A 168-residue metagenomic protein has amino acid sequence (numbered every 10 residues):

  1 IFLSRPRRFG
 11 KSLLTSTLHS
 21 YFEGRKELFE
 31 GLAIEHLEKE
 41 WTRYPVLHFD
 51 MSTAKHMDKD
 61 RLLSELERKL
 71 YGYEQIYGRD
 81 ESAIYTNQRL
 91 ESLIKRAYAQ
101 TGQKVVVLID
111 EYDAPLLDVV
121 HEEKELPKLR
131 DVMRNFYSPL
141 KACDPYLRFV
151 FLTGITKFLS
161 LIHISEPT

Functional and structural regions predicted by a protein language model:
P6, S20-R43, E81-Y85, D131-V132: Flexible phosphate/Mg2+-sensing switch loops adjacent to catalytic phosphate-binding sites
K11: Conserved lysine of the Walker
L14: Hydrophobic positions on the alpha1 helix immediately C-terminal to the Walker A/P-loop
E27-G72: P-loop NTPase motor core
R96-Y98, K128-R148: Substrate-engagement module of ASCE P-loop NTPases
T101-L126: Conserved P-loop NTPase "ATPase switch" module shared by AAA+ and STAND
L108-D110, N135, R148-I155: Structural recognition of the conserved hydrophobic beta-strand(s) that form the central parallel beta-sheet of P-loop
S160-T168: Residue-level detector of conserved catalytic or cofactor/ligand-binding positions in enzyme active sites
